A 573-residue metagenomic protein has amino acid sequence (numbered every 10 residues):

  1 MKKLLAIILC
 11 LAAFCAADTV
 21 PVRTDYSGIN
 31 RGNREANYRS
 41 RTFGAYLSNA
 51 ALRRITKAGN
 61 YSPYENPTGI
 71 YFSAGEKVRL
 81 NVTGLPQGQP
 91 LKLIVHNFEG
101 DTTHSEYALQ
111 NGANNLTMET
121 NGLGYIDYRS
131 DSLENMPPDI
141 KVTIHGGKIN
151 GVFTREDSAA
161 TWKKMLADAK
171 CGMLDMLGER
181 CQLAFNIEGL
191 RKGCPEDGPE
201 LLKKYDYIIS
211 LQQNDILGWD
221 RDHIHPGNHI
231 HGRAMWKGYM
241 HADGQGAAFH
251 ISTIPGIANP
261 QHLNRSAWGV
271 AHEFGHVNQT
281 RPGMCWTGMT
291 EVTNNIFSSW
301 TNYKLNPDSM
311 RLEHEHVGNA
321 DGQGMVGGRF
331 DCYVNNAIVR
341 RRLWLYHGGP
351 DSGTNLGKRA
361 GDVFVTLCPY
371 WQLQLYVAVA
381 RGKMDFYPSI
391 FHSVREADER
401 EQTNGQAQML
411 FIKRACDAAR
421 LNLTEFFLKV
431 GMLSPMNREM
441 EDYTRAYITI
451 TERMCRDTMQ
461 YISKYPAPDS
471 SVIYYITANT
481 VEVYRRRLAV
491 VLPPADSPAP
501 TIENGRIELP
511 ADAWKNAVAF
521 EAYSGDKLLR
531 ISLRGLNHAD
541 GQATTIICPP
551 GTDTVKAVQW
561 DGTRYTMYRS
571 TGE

Functional and structural regions predicted by a protein language model:
L5-A17: Hydrophobic h-region of N-terminal signal peptides that target proteins for export in Gram-negative bacteria
D18-V152, E503-E573: Beta-strand-enriched, solvent-exposed domains that form extended recognition/catalytic surfaces
V20-N37, N404-G572: Beta/coil-rich, acidic/histidine-enriched accessory regions frequently appended to metallopeptidases
A58-P63, Y107-L109, T154-D168, A407-L410: Short linear interaction motifs
K141-D175: Low-complexity, Pro/Ser/Thr- and charge-rich linker/hinge segments at domain boundaries
K163-K164, G172-L375, I390-F391, E401: Catalytic cores of extracellular degradative/oxidative enzymes
E313-E425, V430-M436, R445-I462, V481-V483: Extended, charge-rich intrinsically disordered regulatory tails
